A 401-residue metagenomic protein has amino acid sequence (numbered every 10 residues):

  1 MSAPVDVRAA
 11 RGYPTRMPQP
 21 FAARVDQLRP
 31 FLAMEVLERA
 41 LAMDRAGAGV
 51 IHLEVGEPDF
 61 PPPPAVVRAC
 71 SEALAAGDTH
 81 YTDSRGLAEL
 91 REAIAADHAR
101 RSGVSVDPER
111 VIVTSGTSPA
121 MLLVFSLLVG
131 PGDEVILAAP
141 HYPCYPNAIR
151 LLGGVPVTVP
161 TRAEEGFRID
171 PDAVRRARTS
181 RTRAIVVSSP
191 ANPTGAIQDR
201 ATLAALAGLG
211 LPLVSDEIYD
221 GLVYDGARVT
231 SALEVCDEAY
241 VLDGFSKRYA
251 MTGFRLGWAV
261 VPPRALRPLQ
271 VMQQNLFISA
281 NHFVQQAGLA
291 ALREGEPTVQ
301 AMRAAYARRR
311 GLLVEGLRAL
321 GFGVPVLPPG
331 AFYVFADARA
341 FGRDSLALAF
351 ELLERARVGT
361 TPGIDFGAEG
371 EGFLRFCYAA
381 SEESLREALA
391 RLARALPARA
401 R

Functional and structural regions predicted by a protein language model:
S2-F21, F31, V36, L41-V50 (+2 more regions): PLP-dependent class I/II
V25: Substrate/cofactor-recognition hotspot
A48-L53, H80-D83: Short N-terminal amphipathic alpha-helices
G77-Y81, M302: A short acidic, glycine-rich active-site loop that binds or catalyzes chemistry on phosphate/adenosine moieties
Y81-T114: Conserved N-terminal alpha-helix of the aminotransferase class I/II PLP-enzyme fold
